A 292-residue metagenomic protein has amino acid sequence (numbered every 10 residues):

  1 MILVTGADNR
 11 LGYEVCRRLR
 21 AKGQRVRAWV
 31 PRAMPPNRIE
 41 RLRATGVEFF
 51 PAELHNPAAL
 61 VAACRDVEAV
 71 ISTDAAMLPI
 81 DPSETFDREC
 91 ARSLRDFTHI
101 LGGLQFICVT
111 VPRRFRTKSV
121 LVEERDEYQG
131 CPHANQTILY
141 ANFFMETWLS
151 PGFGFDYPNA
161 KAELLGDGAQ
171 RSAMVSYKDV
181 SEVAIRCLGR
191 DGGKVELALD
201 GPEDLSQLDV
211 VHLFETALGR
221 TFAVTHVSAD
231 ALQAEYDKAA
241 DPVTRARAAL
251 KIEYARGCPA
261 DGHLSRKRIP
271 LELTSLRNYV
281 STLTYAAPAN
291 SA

Functional and structural regions predicted by a protein language model:
M1-R41, F49, H55-R65, A75-E84 (+4 more regions): Oxidoreductase cofactor-interface core, primarily capturing Rossmann-like NAD(P)-dependent enzymes
R18, C187, A229-A292: A hydrophobic C-terminal alpha-helical subdomain
E84-R92: Glycine-rich anion/phosphate-binding loops
R95: Short, acidic/polar
T225-V227: NAD(P)-dinucleotide binding in Rossmann-like oxidoreductases
